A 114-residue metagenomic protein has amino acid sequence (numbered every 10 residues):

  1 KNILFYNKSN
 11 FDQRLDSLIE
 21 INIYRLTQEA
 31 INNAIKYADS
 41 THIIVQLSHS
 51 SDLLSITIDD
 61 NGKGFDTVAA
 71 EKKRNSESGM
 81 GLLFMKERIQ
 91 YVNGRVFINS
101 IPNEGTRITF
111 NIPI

Functional and structural regions predicted by a protein language model:
K1-I114: Coiled-coil dimerization/phosphotransfer module
